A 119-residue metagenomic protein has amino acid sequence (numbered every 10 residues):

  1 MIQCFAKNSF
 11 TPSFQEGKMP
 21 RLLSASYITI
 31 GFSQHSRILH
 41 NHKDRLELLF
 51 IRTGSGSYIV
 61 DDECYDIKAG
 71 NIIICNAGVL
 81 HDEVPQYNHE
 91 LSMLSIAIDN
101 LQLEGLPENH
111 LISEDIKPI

Functional and structural regions predicted by a protein language model:
M1-K68, I72, V79, Y87 (+1 more regions): Generic protein-terminus/edge-of-domain signal
Y27, S95-A97, P118: Structural signal for conserved beta-strand scaffold positions within catalytic alpha/beta enzyme cores
G78-L101, N109: Ligand-binding loop in jelly-roll beta-barrel domains
N100-I119: Alpha-helical bundle regulatory/interaction domains
